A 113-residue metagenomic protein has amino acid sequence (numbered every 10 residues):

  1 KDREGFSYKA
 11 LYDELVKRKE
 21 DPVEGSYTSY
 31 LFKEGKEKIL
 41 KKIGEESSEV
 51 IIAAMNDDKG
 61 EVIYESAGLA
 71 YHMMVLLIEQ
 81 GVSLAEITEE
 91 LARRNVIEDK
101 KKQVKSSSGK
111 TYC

Functional and structural regions predicted by a protein language model:
K1-E65, A70-C113: Flexible "arm" and connector segments at domain edges
